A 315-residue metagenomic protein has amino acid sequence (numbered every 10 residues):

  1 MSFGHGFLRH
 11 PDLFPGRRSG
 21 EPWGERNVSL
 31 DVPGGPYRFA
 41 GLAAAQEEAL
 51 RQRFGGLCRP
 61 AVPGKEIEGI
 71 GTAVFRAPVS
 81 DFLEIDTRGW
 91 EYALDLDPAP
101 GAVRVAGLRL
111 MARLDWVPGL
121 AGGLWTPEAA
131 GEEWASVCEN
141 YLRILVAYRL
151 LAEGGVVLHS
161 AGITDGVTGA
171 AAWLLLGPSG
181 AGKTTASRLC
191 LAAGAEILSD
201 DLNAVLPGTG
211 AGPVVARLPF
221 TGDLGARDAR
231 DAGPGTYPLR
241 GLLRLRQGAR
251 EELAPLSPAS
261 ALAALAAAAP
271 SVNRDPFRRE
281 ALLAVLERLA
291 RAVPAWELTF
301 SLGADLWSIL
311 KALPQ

Functional and structural regions predicted by a protein language model:
S2-S179, A192-E196, N203-Q315: A noncatalytic interaction/capping subdomain that flanks phosphate/NTP-handling catalytic cores
K183: Conserved lysine of the Walker
A186-S187: Post-Walker A alpha-helix
